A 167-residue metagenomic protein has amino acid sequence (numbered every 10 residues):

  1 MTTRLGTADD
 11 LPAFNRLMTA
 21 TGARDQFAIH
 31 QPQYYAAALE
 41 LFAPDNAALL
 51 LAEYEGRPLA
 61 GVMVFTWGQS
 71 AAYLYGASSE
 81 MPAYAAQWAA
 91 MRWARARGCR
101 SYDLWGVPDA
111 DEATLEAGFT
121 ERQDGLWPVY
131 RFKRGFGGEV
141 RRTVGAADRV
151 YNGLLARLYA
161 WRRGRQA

Functional and structural regions predicted by a protein language model:
M1-M81, R92-A96, D148: A conserved beta-strand-loop-helix scaffold within acyl/acetyltransferase catalytic domains
R4-G6, L51, S101-L104, R142: A structural signal for short, well-ordered beta-strand segments and their strand-loop junctions that often border
R16-L17, T114-A117, G153-R157: Short secondary-structure transition/capping segments
T19-G22, A36, A86, E116-A117 (+1 more regions): Generic preference for well-ordered secondary structure
R24, T114-A117, Y151, R162: Hydrophobic alpha-helical segments
E55-F65, M81-P82, S101-W105, L155-A167: A short, terminal or domain-edge coil/loop segment
F65-G138: Acyl-donor binding region in acyl/amide transferases
R122-A167: Short hairpin/turn module used for nucleic-acid contact or packing/dimerization
